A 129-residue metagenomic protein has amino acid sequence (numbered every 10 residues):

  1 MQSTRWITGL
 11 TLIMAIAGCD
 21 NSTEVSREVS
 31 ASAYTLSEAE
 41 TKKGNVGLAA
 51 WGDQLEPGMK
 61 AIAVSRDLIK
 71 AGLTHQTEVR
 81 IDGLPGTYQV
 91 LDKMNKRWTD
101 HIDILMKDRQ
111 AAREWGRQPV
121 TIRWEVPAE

Functional and structural regions predicted by a protein language model:
M1-A17: Sec-dependent bacterial lipoprotein signal peptides
C19-E129: Solvent-exposed, well-ordered loop and adjacent helix/strand elements within mature globular domains that form
